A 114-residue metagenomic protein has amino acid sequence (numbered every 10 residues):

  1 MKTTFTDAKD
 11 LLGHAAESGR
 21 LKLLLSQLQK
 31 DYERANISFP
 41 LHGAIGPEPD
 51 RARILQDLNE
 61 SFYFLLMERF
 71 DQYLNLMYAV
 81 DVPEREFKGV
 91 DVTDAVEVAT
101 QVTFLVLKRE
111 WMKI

Functional and structural regions predicted by a protein language model:
M1-E33: N-terminal leader/targeting peptides and immediately adjacent processing regions
K2-L12, F62, Q72-N75, T93 (+1 more regions): Hydrophobic alpha-helical segments at protein termini of multi-pass membrane proteins
H14, A44-A52, V92-V96: Conserved phosphate/pyrophosphate-binding and hydrolysis machinery centered on Walker-type P-loop NTPases, extending
L23-L25, I37, I114: Extended, alpha-helix-rich binding/interface surfaces that flank or overlap catalytic cores and mediate recognition
K30-N75: Amphipathic alpha-helical interaction modules
N59, Y63, M67, V82 (+2 more regions): Amphipathic alpha-helical core segments of compact helical bundles
M67-G89: Mid-chain, well-packed structural core segment of small domains
F87-I114: Amphipathic alpha-helical binding modules
